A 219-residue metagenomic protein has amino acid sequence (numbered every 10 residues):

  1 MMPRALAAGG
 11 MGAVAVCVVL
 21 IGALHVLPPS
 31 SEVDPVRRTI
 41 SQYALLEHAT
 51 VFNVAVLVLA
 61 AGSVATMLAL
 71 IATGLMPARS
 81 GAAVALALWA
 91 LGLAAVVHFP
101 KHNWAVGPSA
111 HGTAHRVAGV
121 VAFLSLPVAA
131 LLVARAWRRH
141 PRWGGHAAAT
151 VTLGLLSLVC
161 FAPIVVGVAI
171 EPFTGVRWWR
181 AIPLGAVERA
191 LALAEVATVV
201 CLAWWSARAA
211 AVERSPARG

Functional and structural regions predicted by a protein language model:
P3-G12, L75-L88, R142-L156: Interfacial segments of alpha-helical transmembrane regions
A15-V33: Alpha-helical transmembrane segments of multi-pass membrane proteins
L27-E32, F99-R116, V168-R189: Interfacial helix-loop-helix junctions of multi-pass membrane proteins
V33-H48, R180: Perimembrane loop-to-helix junctions flanking transmembrane segments
Q42-A61: Interfacial helix-start motif at the membrane-water boundary
L93-W143: Membrane-proximal helix-loop-helix units in multi-pass membrane proteins
R135-G219: Terminal transmembrane helical module of multi-pass membrane proteins
